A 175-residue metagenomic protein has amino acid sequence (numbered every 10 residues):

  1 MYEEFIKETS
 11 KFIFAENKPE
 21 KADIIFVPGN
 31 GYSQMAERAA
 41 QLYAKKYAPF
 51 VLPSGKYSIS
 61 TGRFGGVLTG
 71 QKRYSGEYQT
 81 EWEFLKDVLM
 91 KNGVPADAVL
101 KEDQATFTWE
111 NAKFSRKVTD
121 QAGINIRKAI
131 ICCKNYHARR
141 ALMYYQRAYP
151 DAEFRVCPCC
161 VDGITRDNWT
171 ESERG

Functional and structural regions predicted by a protein language model:
M1-E173: A structural signal for short, hydrophobic/glycine-enriched beta-strand patches
